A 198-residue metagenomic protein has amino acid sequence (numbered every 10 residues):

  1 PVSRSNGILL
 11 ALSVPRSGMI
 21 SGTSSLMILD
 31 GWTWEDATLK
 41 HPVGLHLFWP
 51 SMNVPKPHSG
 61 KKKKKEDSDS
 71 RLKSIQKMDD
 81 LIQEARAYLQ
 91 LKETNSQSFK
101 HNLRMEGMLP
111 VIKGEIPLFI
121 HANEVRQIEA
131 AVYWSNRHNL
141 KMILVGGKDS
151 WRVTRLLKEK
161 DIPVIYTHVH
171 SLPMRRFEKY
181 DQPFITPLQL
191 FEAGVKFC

Functional and structural regions predicted by a protein language model:
V2-M142: Polyanionic/metal-chelating signatures
R16-S17, G147-S150, V169-H170: Short, ordered loop/turn segments at secondary-structure junctions
I75, M105, W151-T154, F184-P187: Extracytoplasmic/secreted envelope proteins and their assembly/folding machinery, especially bacterial periplasmic
F99-H101, I120-E124, G146-K148, R175-P183: A general structural motif
P117, R137, R155-C198: His/Asp/Glu-enriched, well-ordered alpha-helical/loop segment that forms or immediately abuts the divalent-metal
A130, D149-K160: Active-site-adjacent beta->alpha loops and helix N-cap segments on the catalytic face of soluble alpha/beta enzymes
I143-K148, I165: Short internal beta-strands
